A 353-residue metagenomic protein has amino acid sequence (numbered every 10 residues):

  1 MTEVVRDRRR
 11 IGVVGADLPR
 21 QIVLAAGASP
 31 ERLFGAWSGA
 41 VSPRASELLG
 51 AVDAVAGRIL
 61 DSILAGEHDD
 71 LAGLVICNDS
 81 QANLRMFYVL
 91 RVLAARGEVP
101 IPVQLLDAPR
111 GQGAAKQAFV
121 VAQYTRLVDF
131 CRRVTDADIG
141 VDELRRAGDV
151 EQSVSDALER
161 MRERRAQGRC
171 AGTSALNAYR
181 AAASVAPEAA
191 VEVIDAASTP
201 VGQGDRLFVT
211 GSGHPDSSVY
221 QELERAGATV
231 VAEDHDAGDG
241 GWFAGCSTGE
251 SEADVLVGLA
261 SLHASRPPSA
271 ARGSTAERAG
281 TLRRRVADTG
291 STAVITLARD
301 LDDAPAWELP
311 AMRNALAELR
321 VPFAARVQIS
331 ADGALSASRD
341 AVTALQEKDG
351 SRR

Functional and structural regions predicted by a protein language model:
T2-R9, V121, T125-F243, A271: A charged, amphipathic alpha-helical module
V14-A36, T210-R285: Redox- and metal-dependent alpha/beta enzyme cores, enriched for Fe-S-associated oxidoreductases and cofactor-handling
L18-R91: An N-terminal, globular interaction/scaffold subdomain
R58-R133: Acidic/His-rich segments in extracytoplasmic proteins that coordinate ligands and/or metal ions
L60-I63, G273-G290, W307-E308: A short, acidic, amphipathic alpha-helical segment used as a generic capping/interface helix at domain edges
L71, V286-T296: Proline-aspartate-enriched helix->loop->beta-strand connector
W307-R353: Peripheral docking tails and interdomain loops at the edges of cofactor- or intermediate-handling domains
